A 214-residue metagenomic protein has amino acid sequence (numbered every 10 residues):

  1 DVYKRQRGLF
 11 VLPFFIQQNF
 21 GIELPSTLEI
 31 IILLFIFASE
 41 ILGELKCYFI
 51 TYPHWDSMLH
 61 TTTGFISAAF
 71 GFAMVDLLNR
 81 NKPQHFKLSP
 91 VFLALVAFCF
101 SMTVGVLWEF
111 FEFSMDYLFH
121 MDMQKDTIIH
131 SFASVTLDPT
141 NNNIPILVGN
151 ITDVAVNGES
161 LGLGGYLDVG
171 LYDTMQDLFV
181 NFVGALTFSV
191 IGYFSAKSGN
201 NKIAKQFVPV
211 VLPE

Functional and structural regions predicted by a protein language model:
V2-Y3: Short, small-residue-biased leader/transition segments that mark boundaries at the very start of proteins
F10-F14, F35-E40, A97, S101-W108 (+1 more regions): Alpha-helical transmembrane segments of multi-pass membrane proteins
F15-T27, K82-L88: Membrane-interface helix-boundary motifs at transmembrane edges
I16-I22, I41-I50, M58, D76-L78: Transmembrane alpha-helix boundary signature
E23-L34, S57-L59: Cytoplasmic-side transmembrane-helix entry/capping segments in multi-pass membrane proteins
L45-D56, M102-F188: Interfacial helix-loop-helix junctions of multi-pass membrane proteins
T62-N79, Y117-M123, V183-K197: Membrane-interfacial alpha-helical segments at the cytosolic side of multi-pass membrane proteins
K202-E214: Short, highly charged, low-complexity non-transmembrane loops/tails of multi-pass membrane proteins
